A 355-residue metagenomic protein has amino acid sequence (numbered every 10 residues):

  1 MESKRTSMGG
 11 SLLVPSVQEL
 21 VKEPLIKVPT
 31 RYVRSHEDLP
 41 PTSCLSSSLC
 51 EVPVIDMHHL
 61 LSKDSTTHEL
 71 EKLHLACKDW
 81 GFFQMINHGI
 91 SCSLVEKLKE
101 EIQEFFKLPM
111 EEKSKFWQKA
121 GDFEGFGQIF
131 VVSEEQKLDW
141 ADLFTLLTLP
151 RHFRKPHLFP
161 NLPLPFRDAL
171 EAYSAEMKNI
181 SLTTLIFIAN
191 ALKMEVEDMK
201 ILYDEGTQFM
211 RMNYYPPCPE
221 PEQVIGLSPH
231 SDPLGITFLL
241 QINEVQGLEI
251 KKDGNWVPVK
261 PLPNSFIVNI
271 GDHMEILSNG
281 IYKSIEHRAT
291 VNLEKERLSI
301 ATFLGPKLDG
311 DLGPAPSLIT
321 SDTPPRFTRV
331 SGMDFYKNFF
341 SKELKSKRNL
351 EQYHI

Functional and structural regions predicted by a protein language model:
M1-I355: Peripheral, non-catalytic segments flanking oxidoreductase cores
